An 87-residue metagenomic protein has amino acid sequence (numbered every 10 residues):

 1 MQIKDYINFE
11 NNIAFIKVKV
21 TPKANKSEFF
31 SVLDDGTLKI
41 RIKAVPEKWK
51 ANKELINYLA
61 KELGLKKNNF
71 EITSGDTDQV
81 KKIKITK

Functional and structural regions predicted by a protein language model:
M1-K48, K53, E62, E71-K87: Contiguous, often N-terminal, cationic amphipathic patches that form binding interfaces
I56: Generic structural marker for isolated residues within well-ordered, non-membrane alpha-helices of soluble domains
K67-N69: Short acidic capping loops at alpha-helix termini that bridge into adjacent secondary structure
